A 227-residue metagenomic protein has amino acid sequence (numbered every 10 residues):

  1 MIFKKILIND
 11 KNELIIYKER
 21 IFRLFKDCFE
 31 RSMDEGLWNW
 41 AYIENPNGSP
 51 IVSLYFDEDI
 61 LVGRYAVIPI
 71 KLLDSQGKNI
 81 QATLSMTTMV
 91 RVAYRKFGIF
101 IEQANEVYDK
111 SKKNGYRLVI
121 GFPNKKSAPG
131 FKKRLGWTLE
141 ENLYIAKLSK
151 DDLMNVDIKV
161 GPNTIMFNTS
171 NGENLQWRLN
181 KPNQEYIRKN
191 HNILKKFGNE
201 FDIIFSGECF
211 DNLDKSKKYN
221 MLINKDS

Functional and structural regions predicted by a protein language model:
M1-I16, N155-I158: Conserved N-terminal entry element of GNAT/NAT acetyltransferase domains
R20-P50, F56, K112-N114, S127-E208: Amide-forming acyltransferase catalytic core, primarily the GNAT-like/NAT-type and related acyltransferase folds
I60-R64: Glycine-rich acetyl-CoA-binding "A-motif" of GNAT/NAT acetyltransferases
I68-L72, S85-V90, N124-K126: An acidic- and aromatic-residue-enriched active-site/binding cleft used to recognize and process polar
N79-V92, N199-L213: Conserved acetyl-CoA binding element of GNAT-fold acetyltransferases
V90, R95-S111, G121, C209-I223: Conserved acetyl-CoA-binding loop-helix of GNAT-fold acetyltransferases
V119-F131, L222-S227: Conserved beta-strand-loop-alpha-helix junction that forms the acyl-donor binding cleft
